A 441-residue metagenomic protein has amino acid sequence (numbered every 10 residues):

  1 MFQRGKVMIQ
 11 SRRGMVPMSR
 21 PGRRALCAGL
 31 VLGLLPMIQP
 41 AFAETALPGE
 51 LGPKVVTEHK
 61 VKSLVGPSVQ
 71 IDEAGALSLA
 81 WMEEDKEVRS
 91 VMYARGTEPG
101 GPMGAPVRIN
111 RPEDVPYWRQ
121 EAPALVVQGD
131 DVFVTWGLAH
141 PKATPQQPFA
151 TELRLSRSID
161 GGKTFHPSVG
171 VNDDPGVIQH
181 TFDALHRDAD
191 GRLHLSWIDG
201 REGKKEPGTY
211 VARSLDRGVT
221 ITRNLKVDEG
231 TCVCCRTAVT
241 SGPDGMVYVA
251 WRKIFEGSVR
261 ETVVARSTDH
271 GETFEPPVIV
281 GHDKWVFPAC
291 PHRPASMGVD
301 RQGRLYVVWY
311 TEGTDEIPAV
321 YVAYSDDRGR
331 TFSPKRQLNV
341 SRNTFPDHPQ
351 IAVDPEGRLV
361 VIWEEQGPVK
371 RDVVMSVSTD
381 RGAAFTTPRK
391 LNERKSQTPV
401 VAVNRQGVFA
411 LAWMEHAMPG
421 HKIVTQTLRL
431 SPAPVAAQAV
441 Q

Functional and structural regions predicted by a protein language model:
G5, S11-A28: Bacterial N-terminal signal peptides that target proteins for export
V7, G14-P17, P36, P102 (+1 more regions): Residue-level detector of intrinsically disordered terminal segments
C27-M37: Bacterial N-terminal signal peptides
A43-Q441: Extracellular, repeat-based ectodomains that mediate carbohydrate processing or recognition
